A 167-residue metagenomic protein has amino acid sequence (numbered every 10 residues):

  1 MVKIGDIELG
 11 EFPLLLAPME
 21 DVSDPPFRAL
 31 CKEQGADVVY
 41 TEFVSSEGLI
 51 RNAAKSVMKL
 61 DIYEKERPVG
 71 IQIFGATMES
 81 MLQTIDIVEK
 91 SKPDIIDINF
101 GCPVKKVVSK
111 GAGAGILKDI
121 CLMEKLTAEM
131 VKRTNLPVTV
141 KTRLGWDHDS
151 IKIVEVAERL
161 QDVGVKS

Functional and structural regions predicted by a protein language model:
M1-G5, G10, M19-D94: Glycine-rich, positively charged N-terminal anion/phosphate-binding segment
E11-L14, R67-G70, R133-R143: Short beta-strand/loop segments at the ligand-binding rim of alpha/beta enzyme cores
L15, M19, V69-Q72, G111-A114 (+1 more regions): Conserved short-loop catalytic and cofactor-binding motifs
E33, L82-I116, I120-S167: Alpha/beta enzyme core
